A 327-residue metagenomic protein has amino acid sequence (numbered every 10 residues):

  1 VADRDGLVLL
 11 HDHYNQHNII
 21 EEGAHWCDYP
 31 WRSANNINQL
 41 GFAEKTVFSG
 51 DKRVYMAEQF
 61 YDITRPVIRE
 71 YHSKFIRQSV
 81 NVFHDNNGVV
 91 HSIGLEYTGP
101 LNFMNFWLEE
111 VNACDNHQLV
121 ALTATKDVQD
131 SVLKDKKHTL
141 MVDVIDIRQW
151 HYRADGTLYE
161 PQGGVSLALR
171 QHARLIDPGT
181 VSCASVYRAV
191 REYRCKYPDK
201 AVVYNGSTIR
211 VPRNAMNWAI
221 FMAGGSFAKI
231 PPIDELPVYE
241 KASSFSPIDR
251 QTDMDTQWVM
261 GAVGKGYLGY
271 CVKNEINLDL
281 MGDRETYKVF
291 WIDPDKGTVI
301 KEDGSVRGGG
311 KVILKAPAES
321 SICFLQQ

Functional and structural regions predicted by a protein language model:
V1-V144, R153: Active-site mouth of glycoside hydrolases
L9-D12, V89-I93, L119-L122, D143-I147 (+4 more regions): Structural recognition of the beta-strand scaffold that forms the well-ordered cores of secreted hydrolase catalytic
I19, T98-P100, Q129-D130, R153-A154 (+4 more regions): Flexible loop/turn segments at secondary-structure boundaries
A34-I37, N116-Q118, I145-Q149, L169-H172 (+2 more regions): Glycine-rich loops and low-complexity Gly/Arg-rich segments that provide flexible linkers or classic glycine-based
D85, I147, F245-I248: A structural signal for alpha-helix termini and helix-coil/disorder junctions
N102-T208: Glycoside hydrolase catalytic-domain groove-lining segments
Q171-T180, R188-G304, K311-Q327: Aromatic- and carboxylate-lined catalytic core of secreted/periplasmic carbohydrate-active enzymes
